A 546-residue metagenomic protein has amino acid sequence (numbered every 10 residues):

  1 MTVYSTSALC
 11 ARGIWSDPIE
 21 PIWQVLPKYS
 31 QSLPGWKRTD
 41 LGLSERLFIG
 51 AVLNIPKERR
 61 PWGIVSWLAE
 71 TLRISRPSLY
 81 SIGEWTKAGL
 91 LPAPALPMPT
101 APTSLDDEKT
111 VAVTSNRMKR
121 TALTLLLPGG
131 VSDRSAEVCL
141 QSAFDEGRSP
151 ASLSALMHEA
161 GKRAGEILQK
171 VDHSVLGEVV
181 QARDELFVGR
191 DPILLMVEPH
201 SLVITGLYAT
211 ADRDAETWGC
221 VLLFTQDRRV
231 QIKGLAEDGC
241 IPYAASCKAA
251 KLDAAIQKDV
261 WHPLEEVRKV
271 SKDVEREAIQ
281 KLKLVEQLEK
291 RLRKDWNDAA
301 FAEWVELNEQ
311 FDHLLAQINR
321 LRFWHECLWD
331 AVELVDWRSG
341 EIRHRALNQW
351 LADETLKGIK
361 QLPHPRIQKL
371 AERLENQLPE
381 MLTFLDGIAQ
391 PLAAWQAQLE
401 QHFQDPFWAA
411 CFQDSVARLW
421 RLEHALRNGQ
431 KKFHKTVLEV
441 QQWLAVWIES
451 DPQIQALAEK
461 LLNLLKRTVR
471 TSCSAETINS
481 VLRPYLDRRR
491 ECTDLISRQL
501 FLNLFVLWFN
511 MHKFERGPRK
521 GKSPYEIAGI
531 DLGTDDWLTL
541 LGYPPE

Functional and structural regions predicted by a protein language model:
S30-L53, S75-L127, L176: Basic, short loop/linker segments at the boundary and entry of helix-turn-helix/winged-helix-like folds
P56-E70, P128-Q141: Short, charged amphipathic recognition helices of the HTH superfamily and cognate SANT/SANTA-like modules
I64-S81, Q141-A155: Short, basic interhelical loop/turn and adjoining N-cap of the next helix at nucleic-acid- or acidic-partner-contacting
W85, P99-S135, C139-A254, V260 (+5 more regions): RNase H-like nuclease fold core
A250-K290, R421-S472, N479: Helix-centered, glycine/charged polyanion-binding patches within enzymatic domains that contact phosphate-containing
L284-V416: Non-catalytic, alpha-helical, charged scaffold/linker segments that couple or flank catalytic or architectural cores
H325, V332, W337, I342-R345 (+8 more regions): C-terminal domain-tail junction helix/linker
R467-C492, R498: Short amphipathic alpha-helical "interface-anchor" segments enriched in bulky aromatics
